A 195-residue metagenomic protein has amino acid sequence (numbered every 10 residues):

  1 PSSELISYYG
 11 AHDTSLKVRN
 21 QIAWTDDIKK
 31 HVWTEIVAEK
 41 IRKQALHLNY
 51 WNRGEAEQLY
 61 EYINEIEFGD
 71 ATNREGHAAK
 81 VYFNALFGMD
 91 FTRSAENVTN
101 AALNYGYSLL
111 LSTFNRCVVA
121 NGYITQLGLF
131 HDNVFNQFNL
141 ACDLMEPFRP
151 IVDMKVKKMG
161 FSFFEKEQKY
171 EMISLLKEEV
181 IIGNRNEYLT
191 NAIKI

Functional and structural regions predicted by a protein language model:
S3-I6, A11-I195: Active-site helix-to-loop segments that bind/position phosphate- or nucleotide-bearing substrates and donors across
